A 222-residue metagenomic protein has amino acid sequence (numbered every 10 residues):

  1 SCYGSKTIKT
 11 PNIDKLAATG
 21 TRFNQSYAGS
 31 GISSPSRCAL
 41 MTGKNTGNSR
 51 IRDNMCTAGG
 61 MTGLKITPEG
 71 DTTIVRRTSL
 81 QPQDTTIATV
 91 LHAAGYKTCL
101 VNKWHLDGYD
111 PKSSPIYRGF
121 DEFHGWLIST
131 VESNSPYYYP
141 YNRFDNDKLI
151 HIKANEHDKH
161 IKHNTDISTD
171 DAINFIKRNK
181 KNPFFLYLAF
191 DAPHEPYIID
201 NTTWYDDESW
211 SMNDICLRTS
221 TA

Functional and structural regions predicted by a protein language model:
S1-A222: Formylglycine-dependent sulfatase
